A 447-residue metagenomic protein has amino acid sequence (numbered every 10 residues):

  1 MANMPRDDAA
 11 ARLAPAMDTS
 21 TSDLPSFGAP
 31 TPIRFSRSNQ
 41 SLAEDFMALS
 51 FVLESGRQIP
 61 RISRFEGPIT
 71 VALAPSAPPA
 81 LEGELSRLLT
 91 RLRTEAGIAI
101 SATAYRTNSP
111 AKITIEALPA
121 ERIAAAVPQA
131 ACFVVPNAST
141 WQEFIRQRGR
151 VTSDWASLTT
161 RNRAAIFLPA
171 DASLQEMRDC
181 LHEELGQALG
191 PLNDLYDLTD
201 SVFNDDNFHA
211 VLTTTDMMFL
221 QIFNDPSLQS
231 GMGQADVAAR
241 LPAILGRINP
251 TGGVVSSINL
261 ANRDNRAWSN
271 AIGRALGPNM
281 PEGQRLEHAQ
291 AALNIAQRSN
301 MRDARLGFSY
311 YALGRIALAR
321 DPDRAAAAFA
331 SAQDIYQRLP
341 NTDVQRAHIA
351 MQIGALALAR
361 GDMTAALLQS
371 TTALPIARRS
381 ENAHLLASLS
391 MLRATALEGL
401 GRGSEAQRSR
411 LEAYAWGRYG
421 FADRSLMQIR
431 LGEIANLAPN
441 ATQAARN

Functional and structural regions predicted by a protein language model:
M1-T70: Disordered inhibitory propeptide/activation segment of secreted metzincin zinc metalloprotease zymogens, centered on
M4-A11, S55-G56, S139-A164, L168-E176 (+6 more regions): Metalloprotease/metallohydrolase-associated module, dominated by Zn2+-dependent proteases
E82-H182, Q187-A188, L192-L198, G307 (+1 more regions): Metzincin-family zinc-dependent endopeptidase catalytic domain
D264, G277-L293, R320-S331, D362-T371 (+1 more regions): Helix-turn-helix repeat elements of alpha-solenoid scaffolds
M301, P340-N341, E381, F421: Structural signature of alpha-solenoid helical repeat scaffolds
A319-P322, I353, R360, L400: Structural motif corresponding to the intra-repeat A-B loop/turn of tetratricopeptide repeats
F329-D334, L368-P375, E398-F421: TPR/TPR-like (Sel1-like) alpha-helical repeat modules
